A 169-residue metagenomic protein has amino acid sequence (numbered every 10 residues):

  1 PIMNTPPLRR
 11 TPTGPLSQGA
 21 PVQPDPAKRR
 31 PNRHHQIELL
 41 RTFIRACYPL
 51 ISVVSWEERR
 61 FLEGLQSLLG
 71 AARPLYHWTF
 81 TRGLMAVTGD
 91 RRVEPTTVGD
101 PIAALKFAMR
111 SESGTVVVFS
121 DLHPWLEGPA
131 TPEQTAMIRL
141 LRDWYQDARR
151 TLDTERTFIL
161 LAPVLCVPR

Functional and structural regions predicted by a protein language model:
N4-R169: ATP/nucleotide-binding catalytic cores
